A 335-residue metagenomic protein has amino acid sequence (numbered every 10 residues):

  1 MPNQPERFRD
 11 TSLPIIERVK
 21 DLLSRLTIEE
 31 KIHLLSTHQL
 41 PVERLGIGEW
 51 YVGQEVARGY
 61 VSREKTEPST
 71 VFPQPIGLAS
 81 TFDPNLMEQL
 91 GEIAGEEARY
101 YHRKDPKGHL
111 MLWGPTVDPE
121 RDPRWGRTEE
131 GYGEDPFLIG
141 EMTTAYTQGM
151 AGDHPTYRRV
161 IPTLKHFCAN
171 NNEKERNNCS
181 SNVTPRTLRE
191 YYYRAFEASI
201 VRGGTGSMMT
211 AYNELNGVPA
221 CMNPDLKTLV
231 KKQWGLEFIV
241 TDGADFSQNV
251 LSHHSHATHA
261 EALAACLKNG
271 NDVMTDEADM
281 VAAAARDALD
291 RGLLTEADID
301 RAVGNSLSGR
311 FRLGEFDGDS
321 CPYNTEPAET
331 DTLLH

Functional and structural regions predicted by a protein language model:
M1-H335: Glycoside hydrolase catalytic-domain context in secreted enzymes
